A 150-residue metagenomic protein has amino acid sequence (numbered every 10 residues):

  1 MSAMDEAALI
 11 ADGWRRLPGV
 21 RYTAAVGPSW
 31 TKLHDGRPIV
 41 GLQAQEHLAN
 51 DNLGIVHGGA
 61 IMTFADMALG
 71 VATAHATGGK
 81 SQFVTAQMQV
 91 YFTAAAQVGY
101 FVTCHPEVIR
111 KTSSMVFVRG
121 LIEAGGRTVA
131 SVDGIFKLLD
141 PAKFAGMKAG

Functional and structural regions predicted by a protein language model:
M1-G150: Terminal targeting signals and extreme-terminal segments of soluble enzymes
